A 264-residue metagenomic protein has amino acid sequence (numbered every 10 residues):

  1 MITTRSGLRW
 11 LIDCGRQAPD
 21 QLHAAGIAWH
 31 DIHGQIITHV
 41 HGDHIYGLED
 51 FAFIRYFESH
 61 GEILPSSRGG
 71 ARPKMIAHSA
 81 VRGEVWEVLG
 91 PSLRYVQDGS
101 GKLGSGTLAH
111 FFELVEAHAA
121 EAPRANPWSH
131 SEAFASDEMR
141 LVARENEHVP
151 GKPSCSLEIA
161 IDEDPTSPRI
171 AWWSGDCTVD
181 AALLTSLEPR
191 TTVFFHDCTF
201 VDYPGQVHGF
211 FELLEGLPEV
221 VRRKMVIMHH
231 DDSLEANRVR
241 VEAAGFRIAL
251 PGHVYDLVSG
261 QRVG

Functional and structural regions predicted by a protein language model:
M1-W172, K224, A236-G264: Binuclear metal-dependent hydrolase catalytic cores
D176-G264: Cap/insert and terminal regions of metallo-dependent hydrolase folds
